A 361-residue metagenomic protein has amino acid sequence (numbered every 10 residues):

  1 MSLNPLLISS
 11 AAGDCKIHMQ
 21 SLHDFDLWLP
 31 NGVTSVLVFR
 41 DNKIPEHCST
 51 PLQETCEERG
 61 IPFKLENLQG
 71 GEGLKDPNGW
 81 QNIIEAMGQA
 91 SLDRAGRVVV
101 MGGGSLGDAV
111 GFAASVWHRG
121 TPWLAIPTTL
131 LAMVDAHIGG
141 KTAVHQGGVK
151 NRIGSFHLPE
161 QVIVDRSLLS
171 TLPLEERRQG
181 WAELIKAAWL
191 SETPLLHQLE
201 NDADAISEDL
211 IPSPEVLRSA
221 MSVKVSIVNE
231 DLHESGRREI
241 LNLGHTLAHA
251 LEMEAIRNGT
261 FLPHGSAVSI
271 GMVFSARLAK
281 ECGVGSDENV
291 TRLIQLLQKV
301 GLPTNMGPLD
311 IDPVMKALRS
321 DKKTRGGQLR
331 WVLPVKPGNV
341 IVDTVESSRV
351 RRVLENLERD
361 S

Functional and structural regions predicted by a protein language model:
M1-R97: ATP/NTP phosphate-donor binding region
S2, L6, A182-I185, G285-S361: C-terminal charged capping/lid subdomain of soluble metabolic enzymes
S9, K16, F112-A205: A glycine/threonine-rich phosphate-anchoring loop and its flanking beta-alpha core in nucleotide/phosphate-binding
E57, Q89, L158-Q161, S167-L174 (+10 more regions): Generic secondary-structure signature for well-ordered alpha-helical cores
I84-M101, V110-A125: Non-catalytic interfacial helical region
S105-F112, M133-V134, A250: Short glycine/serine/threonine-rich phosphate/pyrophosphate-binding segments that cradle anionic phosphate groups
Q198-D312: Active-site segments that bind and position negatively charged phosphate/pyrophosphate groups
